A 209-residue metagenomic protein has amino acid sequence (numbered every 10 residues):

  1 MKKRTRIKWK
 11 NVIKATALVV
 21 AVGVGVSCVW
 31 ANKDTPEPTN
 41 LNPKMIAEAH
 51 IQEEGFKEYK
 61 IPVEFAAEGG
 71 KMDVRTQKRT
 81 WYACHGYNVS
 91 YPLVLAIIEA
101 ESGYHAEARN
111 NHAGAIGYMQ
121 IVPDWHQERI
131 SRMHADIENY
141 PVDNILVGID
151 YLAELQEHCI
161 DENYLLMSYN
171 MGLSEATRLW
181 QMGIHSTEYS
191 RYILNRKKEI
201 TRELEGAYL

Functional and structural regions predicted by a protein language model:
K2-V19: N-terminal Sec-pathway targeting helices
A21-N32: Hydrophobic alpha-helical membrane-insertion segments, chiefly the h-region of N-terminal signal peptides
D34-L209: Catalytic glycan-binding domains that act on GlcNAc-containing polysaccharides
